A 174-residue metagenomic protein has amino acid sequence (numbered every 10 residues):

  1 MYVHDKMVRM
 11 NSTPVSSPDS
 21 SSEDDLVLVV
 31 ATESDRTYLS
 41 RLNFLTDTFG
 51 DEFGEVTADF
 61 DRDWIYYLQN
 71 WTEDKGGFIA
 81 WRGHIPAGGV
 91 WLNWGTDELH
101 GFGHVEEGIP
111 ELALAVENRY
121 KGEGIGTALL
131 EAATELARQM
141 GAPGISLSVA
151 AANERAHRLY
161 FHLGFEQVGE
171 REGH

Functional and structural regions predicted by a protein language model:
L26-R41: A short beta-loop-alpha structural element at the N-terminal edge of CoA-dependent acyl/N-acetyltransferase catalytic
N43, G54-R82: Active-site rim helix/loop that mediates acceptor-substrate recognition in acyltransferases
W81, A87-A113: Conserved acyl-donor/pantetheine-binding loop and adjacent beta-alpha core of acyl/acetyltransferases and related
E111-K121, V149-A150: A short, internal acetyl-CoA/4′-phosphopantetheine-binding micro-motif in the GNAT/acyltransferase core
G122-E135, R158-H162: Conserved acetyl-CoA-binding loop-helix of GNAT-fold acetyltransferases
A137-S148: Conserved GNAT acetyl-CoA-binding A-motif
L147-A156, G173-H174: Conserved beta-strand-loop-alpha-helix junction that forms the acyl-donor binding cleft
F161-E170: Conserved acetyl-CoA-binding loop of GNAT-fold acetyltransferases
